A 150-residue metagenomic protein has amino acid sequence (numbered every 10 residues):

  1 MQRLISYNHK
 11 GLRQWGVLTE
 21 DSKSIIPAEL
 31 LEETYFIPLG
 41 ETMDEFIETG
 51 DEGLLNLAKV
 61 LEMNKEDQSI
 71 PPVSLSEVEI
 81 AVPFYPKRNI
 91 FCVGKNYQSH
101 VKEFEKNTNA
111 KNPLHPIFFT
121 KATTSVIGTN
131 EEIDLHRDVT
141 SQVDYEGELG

Functional and structural regions predicted by a protein language model:
M1-N112, P116: N-terminal non-catalytic cap/leader segment that marks the start of a structured domain
N8, C92-V93, T120, D144-E146 (+1 more regions): Short beta-strand segments
Y35-L39, I47, K121-V126, E148-G150: Short C-terminal domain-edge/linker segments immediately following a structured domain
A110-I127, Y145: Structural signature of FAD isoalloxazine-binding scaffolds in flavoprotein oxidoreductases
T124, G128-G150: Non-heme Fe(II) oxygenase catalytic core, chiefly the N-lobe of the double-stranded beta-helix
